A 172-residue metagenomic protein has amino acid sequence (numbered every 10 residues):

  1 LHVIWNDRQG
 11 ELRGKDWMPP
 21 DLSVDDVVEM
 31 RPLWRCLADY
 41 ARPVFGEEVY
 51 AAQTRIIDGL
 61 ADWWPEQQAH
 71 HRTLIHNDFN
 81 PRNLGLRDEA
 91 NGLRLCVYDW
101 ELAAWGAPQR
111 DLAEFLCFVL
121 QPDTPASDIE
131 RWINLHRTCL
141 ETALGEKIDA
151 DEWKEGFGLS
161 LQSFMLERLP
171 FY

Functional and structural regions predicted by a protein language model:
V3-H76, R87-A90: ATP-dependent phospho-/nucleotidyl transfer catalytic cores
R8-K15, A126, A143, A150: Short, polar/charged, Gly/Pro-enriched helix-capping and turn/loop motifs at alpha-helix termini and inter-helix linkers
R72-L74, L95-V97, A107: Hydrophobic "anchor" residues on beta-strands that sit immediately upstream of conserved functional sites
D78, D99: Conserved catalytic-loop position in the HRD/HxD motif
F79, N83-L84, L112: Extended, hydrophobic alpha-helical segments in both membrane/secreted and soluble proteins
L84-C96: Conserved protein kinase catalytic/activation segment
L102-G145, S163-Y172: Active-site activation/catalytic loop segments of kinase-like enzymes and analogous catalytic loops in related
G145-F164: All-alpha amphipathic helical-bundle segments outside canonical DNA-binding/catalytic cores that form hydrophobic
